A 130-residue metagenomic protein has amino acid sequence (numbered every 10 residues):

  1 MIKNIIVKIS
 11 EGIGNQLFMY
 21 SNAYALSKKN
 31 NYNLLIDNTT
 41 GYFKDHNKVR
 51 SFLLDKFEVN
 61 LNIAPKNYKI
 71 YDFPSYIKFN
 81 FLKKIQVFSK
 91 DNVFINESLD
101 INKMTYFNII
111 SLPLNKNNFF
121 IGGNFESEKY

Functional and structural regions predicted by a protein language model:
M1-E11, T39: Nucleotide-activated donor-dependent transferases that construct or modify glycoconjugates
I2-N4, L26, N30: Domain-scale detector for complete catalytic domains at protein termini or as standalone homologs
K3, K48-Y130: Secretory-pathway luminal glycosyltransferase catalytic domains
I9-F18, F43: A short, glycine/small-residue-rich beta-strand->loop->alpha-helix junction that serves as a flexible
L17-K28: Histidine-anchored nucleotide/phosphate-binding helix
K28-N33, N60: Structural alpha-beta junctions
Y32-F43: A short beta-strand-loop structural module common to alpha/beta enzyme folds
